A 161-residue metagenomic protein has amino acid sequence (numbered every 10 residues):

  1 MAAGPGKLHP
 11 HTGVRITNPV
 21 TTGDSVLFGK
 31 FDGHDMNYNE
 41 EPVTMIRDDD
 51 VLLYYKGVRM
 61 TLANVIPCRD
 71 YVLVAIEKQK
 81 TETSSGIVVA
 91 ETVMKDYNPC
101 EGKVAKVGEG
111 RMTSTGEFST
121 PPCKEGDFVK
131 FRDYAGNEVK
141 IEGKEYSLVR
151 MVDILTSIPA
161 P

Functional and structural regions predicted by a protein language model:
M1-G57, L62-P161: Compact, glycine-rich, soluble single-domain proteins
